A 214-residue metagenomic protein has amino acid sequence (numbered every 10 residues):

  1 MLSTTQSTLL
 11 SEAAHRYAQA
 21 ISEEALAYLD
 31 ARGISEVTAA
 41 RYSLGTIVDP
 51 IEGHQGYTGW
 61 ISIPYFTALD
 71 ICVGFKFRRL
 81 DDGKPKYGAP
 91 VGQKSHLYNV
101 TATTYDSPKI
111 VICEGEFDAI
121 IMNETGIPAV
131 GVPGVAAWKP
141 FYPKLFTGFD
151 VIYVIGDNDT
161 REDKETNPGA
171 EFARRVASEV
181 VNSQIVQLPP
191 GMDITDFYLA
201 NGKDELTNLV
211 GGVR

Functional and structural regions predicted by a protein language model:
M1-S62, F66-L69, T101-Y105, E179 (+1 more regions): TOPRIM metal-binding catalytic domain and adjacent DNA-binding surface shared by DnaG-type primases
L2, Q6, V48-V151, E165-P168: Phosphate-handling DNA/RNA-contact segment within nucleic-acid enzymes
L29, D70, V154, I194: A residue-level signal for conserved active-site and pocket-lining positions in enzyme catalytic cores
D30, N123, R174-S178: Class I S-adenosyl-L-methionine
I121, D193-I194: Phosphate- and divalent-cation-binding pockets in alpha/beta enzyme and binding domains that engage nucleotide-derived
V130-V135, N182-M192: RNase H-like polynucleotidyl transferase catalytic core
K139-Q187, F197-Y198: Modules that initiate DNA replication and primer synthesis
L199-R214: Metal-dependent DNA phosphodiester-chemistry modules and their immediately adjacent helices/loops in DNA-processing
